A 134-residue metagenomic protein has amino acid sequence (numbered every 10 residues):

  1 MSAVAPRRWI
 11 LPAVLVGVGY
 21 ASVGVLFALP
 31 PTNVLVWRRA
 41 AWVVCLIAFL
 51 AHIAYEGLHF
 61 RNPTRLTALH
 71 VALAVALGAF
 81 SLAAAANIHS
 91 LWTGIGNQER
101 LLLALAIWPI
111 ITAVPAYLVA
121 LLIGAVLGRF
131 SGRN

Functional and structural regions predicted by a protein language model:
M1-L50: N-terminal signal-anchor transmembrane alpha-helix
R8-A13, A41, L66-V71, R100 (+1 more regions): Residue-level signature of transmembrane alpha-helical entry/exit and packing/kink sites in multi-pass membrane
Y20-A21, V25, F49-I53, A79-N87 (+1 more regions): Transmembrane alpha-helical segments of multi-pass membrane transport proteins and ion-pumping complexes
S22-V43, A84-W108: Membrane interfacial helix motifs at helix-loop boundaries and amphipathic/re-entrant anchors
P31, F60, S90-G94, L127-G132: Perimembrane helix-loop junctions in membrane proteins
C45-A68: Canonical alpha-helical transmembrane segments
T67-A84: Transmembrane alpha-helical segments of multi-pass membrane proteins
N97-G132: Alpha-helical membrane-associated segments of multi-pass integral membrane proteins
